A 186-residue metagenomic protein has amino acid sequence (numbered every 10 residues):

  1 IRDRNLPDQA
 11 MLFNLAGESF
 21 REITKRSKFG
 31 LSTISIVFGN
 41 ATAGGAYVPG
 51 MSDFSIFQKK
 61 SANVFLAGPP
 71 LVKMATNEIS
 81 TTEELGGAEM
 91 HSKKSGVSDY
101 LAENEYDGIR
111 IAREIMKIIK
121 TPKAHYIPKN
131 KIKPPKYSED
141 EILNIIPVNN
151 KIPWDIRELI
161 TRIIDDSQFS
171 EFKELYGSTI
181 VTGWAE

Functional and structural regions predicted by a protein language model:
I1-A124: Conserved catalytic cores of soluble enzyme domains, especially glycine-rich substrate-binding beta-alpha loops
N14, N77-E78, P147, D165 (+1 more regions): Glycine-centered secondary-structure boundary/capping sites
K28, K117, T121, P147-V148 (+3 more regions): Generic surface-pattern signal
F38, M74, I111, I127 (+3 more regions): A sequence-level detector of short, solvent-exposed, charge-rich linear segments
Y100-R157: Terminal amphipathic helices with adjacent charged low-complexity linkers/tails
K151-E186: Non-catalytic terminal/interface segments that mediate subunit docking, oligomerization, and allosteric communication
